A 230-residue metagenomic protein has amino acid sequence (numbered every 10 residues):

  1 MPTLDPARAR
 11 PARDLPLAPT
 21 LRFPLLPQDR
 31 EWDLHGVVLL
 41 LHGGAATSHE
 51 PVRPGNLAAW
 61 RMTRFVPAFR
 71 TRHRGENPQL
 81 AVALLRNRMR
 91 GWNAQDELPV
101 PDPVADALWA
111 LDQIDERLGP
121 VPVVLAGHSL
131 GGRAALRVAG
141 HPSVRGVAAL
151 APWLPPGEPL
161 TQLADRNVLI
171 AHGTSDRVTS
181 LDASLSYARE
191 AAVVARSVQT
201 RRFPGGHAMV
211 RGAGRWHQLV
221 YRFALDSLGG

Functional and structural regions predicted by a protein language model:
T3-L15, L185, A192, R196-G230: C-terminal catalytic histidine-bearing segment of alpha/beta-hydrolase fold enzymes
R10-N77: Short, surface-exposed "cap/lid" segments of acyl-processing enzymes
Q95-R117: Alpha/beta-hydrolase active-site loop
L118-H128: Alpha/beta-hydrolase fold nucleophile elbow
G127-G131, A135: Gly/Ala-rich beta-loop-alpha elbow adjacent to hydrolase catalytic centers
A149-P156, G205: Active-site nucleophile loop of the alpha/beta-hydrolase fold
L163-A164, L169-D176: Short beta-strand/loop motif that positions the catalytic acidic residue of the alpha/beta-hydrolase fold
R177-S186: Conserved alpha/beta-hydrolase "acid-adjacent" motif
